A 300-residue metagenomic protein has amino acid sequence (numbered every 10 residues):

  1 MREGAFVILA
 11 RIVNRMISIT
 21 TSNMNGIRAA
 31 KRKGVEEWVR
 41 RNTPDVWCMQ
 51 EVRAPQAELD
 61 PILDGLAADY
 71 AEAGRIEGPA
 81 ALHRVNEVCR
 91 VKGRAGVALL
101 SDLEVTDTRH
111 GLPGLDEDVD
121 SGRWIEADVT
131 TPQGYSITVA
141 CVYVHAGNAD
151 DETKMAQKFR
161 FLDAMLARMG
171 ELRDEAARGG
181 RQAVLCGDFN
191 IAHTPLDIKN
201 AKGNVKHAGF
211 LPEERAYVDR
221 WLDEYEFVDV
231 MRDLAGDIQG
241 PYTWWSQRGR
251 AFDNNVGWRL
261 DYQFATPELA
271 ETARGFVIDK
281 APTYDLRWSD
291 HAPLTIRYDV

Functional and structural regions predicted by a protein language model:
V7-I76, H83-V97, W221: N-terminal, active-site-proximal structural segment of metallo-dependent hydrolase catalytic domains
T21-M24, V39-E58, V139, M169-P195 (+4 more regions): Active-site beta-strand/loop signature of hydrolases that rely on acidic residues for catalysis
R53-A149: Structured beta-strand-rich core segments of catalytic domains in phosphoester-bond hydrolases
L63, A67-E77, F161-L260: Metal-dependent phosphoesterases centered on the DNase I-like endonuclease/exonuclease/phosphatase
K92-T108, R248-T272, Y298: Conserved beta strand-loop-helix elements of the APE1-like EEP
D102, A127-P132, T266-P267, S289 (+1 more regions): Active-site beta-strand termini and strand-to-loop segments that position acidic
L112-E117, V144-D163, K202-H207: Surface-exposed cleft-lining segments at the edges of enzyme active sites
R250-D253, P282-W288: Short proline/glycine-enriched turn/loop segments at secondary-structure junctions
